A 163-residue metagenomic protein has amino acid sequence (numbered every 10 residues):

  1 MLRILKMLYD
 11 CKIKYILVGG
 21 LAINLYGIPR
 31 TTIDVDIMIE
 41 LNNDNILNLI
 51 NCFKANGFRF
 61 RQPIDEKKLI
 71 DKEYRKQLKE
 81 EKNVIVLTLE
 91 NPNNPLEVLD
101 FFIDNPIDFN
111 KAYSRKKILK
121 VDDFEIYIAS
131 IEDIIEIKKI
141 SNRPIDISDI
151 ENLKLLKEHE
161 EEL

Functional and structural regions predicted by a protein language model:
M1-L163: Compositionally biased terminal segments of proteins
